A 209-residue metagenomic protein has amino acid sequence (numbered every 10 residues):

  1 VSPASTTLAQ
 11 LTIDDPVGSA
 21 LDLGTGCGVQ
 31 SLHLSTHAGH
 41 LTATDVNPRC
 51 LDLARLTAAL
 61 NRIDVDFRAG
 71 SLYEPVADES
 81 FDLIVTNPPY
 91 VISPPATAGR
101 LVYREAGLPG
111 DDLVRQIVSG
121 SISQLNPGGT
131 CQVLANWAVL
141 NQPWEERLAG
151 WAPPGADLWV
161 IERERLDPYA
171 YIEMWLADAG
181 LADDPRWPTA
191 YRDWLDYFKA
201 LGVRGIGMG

Functional and structural regions predicted by a protein language model:
V1-A4, G110: Short, conserved glycine- and acidic-residue-centered signature motifs in active-site or ligand-binding loops
P3-T86, A138: Conserved SAM/SAH cofactor-binding pocket of Class I
N47, G110-I161: Conserved Class I SAM-dependent methyltransferase catalytic core
P48-R49, T86-Q116: Mobile active-site "lid"/loop adjacent to the S-adenosyl-L-methionine
R55, A96-A98, E145-E146: Short amphipathic alpha-helical segments
V91-P94, V139-P143, D167-A170: Flexible loop/turn segments at secondary-structure boundaries
G99-L101, R147-G150, W175-A177: Short secondary-structure boundary/capping segments
D157-G209: Rossmann-like AdoMet/SAM-dependent catalytic core
